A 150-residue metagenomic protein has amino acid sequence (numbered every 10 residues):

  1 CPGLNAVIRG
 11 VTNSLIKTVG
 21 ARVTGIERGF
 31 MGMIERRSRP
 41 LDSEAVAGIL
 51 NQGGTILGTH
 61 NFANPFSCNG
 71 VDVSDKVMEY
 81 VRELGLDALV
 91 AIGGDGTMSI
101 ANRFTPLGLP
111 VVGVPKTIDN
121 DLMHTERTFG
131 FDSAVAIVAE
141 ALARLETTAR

Functional and structural regions predicted by a protein language model:
C1-R37: N-terminal phosphate-binding or glycine-rich loops at protein starts, especially the Walker A/P-loop of NTPases
A6-V11, G96-L109: Short Gly/Thr/Asp-enriched flexible loops that form oxyanion-binding sites at enzyme active sites
I16-T18, A47-N51, Y80-L84, F104-P106 (+2 more regions): Solvent-exposed alpha-helices and their adjacent loops that cap or buttress functional pockets in soluble metabolic
V23-E27, L57-T59, A88-I92, V112-V114: General beta-strand structural signal in soluble alpha/beta enzymes
T24-E27, F104-T128, V135-I137: Short, acidic/small-residue loops that bind anionic groups at enzyme active sites
E27-M33, N61-A63, G94-T97, T117-N120: Acidic, glycine-rich active-site loops and adjacent beta-strand->loop/helix elements that engage anionic groups
M33-A91, R127-A143: Glycine-rich oxoanion-binding loops at beta->alpha junctions
E35, I100-N102, M123: Short glycine-/acidic-enriched loop or helix-start segments at secondary-structure transitions that form or flank
